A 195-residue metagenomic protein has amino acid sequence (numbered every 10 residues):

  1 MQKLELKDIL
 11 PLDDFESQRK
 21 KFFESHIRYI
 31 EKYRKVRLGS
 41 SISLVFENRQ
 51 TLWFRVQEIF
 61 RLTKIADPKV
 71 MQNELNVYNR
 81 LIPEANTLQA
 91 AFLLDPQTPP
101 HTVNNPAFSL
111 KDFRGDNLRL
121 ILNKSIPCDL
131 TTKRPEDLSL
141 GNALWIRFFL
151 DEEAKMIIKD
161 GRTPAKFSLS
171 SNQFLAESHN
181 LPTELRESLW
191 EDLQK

Functional and structural regions predicted by a protein language model:
M1-Q89, P96-K195: Long, contiguous binding/interaction regions
